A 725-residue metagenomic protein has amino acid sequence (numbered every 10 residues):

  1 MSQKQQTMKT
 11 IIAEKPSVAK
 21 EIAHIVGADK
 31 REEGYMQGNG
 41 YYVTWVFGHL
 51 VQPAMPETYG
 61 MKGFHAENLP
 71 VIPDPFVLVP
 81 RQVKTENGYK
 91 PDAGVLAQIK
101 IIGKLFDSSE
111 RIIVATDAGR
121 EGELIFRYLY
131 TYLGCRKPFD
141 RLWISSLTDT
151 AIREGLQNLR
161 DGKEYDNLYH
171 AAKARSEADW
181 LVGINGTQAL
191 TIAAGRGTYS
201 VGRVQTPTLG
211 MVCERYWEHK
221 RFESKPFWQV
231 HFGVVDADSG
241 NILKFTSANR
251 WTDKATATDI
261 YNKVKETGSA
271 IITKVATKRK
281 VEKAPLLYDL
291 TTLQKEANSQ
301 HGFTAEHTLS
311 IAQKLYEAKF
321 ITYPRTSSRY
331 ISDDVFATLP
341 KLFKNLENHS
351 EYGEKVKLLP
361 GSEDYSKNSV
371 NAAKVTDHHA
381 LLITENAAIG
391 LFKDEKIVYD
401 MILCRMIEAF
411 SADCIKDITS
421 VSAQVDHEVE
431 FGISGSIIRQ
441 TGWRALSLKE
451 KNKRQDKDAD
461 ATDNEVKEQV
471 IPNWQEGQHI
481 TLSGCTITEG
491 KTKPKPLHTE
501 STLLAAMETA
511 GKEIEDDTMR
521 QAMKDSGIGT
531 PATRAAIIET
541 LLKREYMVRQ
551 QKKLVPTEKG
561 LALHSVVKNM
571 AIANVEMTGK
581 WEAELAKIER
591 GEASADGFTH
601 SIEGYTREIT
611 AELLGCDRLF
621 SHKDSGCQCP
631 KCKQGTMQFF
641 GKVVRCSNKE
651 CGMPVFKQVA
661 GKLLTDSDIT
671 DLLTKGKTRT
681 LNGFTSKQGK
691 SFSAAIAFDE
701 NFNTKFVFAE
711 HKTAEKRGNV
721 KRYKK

Functional and structural regions predicted by a protein language model:
S2, Q6-T10, E32, G88 (+5 more regions): Basic, low-complexity terminal or inter-domain segments flanking catalytic cores
S2-S176, W180, G186, K451-R454 (+2 more regions): Intrinsically disordered, low-complexity regulatory segments
T7-M8, T116-A118, G195-T198, T277-L286 (+4 more regions): Conserved short loop/turn motifs at secondary-structure junctions
P16-A23, G40-V43, F47, A66-L69 (+21 more regions): Amphipathic alpha-helical transducer elements in NTP-driven molecular machines
G94, D107, D149-F232, T277-K278: C-terminal or mid-to-C-terminal helical accessory/interaction module adjacent to the motor/catalytic core
T116-R120, L168-K173, R196-V204, R221-E223 (+3 more regions): Structural motif
T252-L286, Q294: Metal- or metallocofactor-binding catalytic centers and their adjacent structured scaffolds across diverse enzyme
